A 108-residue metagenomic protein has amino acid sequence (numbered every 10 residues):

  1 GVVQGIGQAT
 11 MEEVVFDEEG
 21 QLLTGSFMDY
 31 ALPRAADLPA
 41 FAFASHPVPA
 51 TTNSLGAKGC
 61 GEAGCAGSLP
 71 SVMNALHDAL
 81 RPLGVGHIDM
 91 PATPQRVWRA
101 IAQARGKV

Functional and structural regions predicted by a protein language model:
G1-V108: C-terminal catalytic domains of large/alpha subunits in multi-subunit enzymes
